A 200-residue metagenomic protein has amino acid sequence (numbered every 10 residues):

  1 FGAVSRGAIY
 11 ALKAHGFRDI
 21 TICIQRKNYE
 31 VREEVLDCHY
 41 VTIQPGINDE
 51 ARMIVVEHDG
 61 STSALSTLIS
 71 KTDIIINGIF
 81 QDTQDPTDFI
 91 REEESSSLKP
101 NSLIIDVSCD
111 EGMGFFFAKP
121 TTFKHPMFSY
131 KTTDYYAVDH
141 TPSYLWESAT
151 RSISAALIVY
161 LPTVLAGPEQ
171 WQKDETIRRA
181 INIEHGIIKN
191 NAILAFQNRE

Functional and structural regions predicted by a protein language model:
F1-N77: Glycine-rich phosphate/diphosphate-binding loop of Rossmann-like nucleotide-binding domains
V4-A8, T83-F89, G112-M113: Short glycine/serine/threonine-rich phosphate/pyrophosphate-binding segments that cradle anionic phosphate groups
A11-H15, D37-H39, R91-S95, P120-T122 (+1 more regions): Short, solvent-exposed amphipathic alpha-helical segments in soluble enzyme and RNA/protein-processing domains
C23, N77-I79, V107-S108, V138: Generic beta-strand/beta-sheet core signal
R32-E34, D88, F116-F117, S148: Short, well-ordered secondary-structure micro-motifs
L65-N77, Q84-S102: Rossmann-fold NAD(P) dinucleotide-binding segment
L103, S108-E200: Adenosine-phosphate binding glycine-rich loop
